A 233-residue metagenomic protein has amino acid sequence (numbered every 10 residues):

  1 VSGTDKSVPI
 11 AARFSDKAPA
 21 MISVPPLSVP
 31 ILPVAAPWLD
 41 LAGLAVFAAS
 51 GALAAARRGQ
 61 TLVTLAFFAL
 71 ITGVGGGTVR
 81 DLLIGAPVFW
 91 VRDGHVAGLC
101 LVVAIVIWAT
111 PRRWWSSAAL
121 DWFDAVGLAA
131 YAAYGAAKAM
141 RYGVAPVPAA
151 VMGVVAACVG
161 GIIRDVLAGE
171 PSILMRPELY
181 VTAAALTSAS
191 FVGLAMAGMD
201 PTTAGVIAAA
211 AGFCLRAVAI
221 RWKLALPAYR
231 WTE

Functional and structural regions predicted by a protein language model:
M21-A35, L82-V91, A136-P148, G193-T203: Helix-coil boundary and interhelical linker segments in multi-pass alpha-helical membrane proteins
M21-V74, T78-I84, F89: N-terminal topogenic module of multi-pass integral membrane proteins
P33-L44, V88-V102, A145-A157: Structural signature of hydrophobic alpha-helical transmembrane segments
A48-R57, V79-P87, A130-G143, M152 (+2 more regions): Generic transmembrane alpha-helix signature in multi-pass membrane proteins, especially transporters/channels
A48-R58, R80-D81, A104-A118, I162-I173 (+1 more regions): C-terminal ends of transmembrane helices
V63-I71, D93-A97, S117-L128, A150-M152 (+2 more regions): Cytoplasmic-side transmembrane-helix entry/capping segments in multi-pass membrane proteins
A69-G77, C100, D124-K138, V155-A156 (+1 more regions): Small-residue-rich segments of transmembrane alpha-helices in multi-pass membrane proteins, especially helix faces
I84-V91, W115-D121, A139-A149, L167-P177 (+2 more regions): A cytosolic-side transmembrane-helix exit/cap motif
